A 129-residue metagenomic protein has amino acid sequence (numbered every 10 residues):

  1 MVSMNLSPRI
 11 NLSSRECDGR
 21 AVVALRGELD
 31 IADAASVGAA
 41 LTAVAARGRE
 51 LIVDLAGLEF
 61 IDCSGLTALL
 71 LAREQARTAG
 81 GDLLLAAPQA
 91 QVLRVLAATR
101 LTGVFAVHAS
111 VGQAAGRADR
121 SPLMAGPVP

Functional and structural regions predicted by a protein language model:
M1-G57, L71-P129: STAS-like cytosolic regulatory interaction modules
I61: Conserved TIR/SEFIR loop-to-helix hotspot centered on a Trp-containing motif with a nearby acidic residue
